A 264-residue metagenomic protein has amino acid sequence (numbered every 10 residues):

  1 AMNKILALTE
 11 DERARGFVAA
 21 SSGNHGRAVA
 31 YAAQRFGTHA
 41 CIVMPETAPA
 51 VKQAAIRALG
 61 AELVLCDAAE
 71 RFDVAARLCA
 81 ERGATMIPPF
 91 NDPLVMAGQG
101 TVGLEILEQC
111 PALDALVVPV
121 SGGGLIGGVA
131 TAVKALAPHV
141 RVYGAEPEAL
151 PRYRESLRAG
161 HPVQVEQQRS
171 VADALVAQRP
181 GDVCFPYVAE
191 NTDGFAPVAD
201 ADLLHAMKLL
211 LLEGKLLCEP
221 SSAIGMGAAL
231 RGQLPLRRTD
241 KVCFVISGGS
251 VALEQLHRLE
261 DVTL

Functional and structural regions predicted by a protein language model:
A1-L264: PLP-dependent amino-acid enzyme catalytic core
